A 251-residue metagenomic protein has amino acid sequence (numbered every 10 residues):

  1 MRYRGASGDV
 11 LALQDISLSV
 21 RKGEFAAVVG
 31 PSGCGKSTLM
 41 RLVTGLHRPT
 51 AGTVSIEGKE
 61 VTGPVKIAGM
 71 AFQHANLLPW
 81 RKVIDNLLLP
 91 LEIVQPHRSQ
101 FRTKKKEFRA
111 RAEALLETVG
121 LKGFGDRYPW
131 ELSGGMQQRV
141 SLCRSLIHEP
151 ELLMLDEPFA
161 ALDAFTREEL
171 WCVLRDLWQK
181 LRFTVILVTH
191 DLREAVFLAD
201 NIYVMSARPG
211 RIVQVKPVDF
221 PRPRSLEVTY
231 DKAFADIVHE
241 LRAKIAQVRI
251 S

Functional and structural regions predicted by a protein language model:
M1-R182, I186-D191, L198: ABC family nucleotide-binding domain
Y3, G123, P150, S206 (+2 more regions): A general structural signal marking secondary-structure boundaries and capping sites
I56, V204-M205: Short hydrophobic beta-strand elements within the C-terminal catalytic ATPase subdomain
A161-A164, V238-S251: Extended, non-globular alpha-helical segments
F197-V204: Conserved catalytic segment of ABC-fold P-loop ATPases
A207-E240: Conserved beta-strand-loop-alpha-helix hinge in the C-terminal portion of ABC ATPase nucleotide-binding domains
